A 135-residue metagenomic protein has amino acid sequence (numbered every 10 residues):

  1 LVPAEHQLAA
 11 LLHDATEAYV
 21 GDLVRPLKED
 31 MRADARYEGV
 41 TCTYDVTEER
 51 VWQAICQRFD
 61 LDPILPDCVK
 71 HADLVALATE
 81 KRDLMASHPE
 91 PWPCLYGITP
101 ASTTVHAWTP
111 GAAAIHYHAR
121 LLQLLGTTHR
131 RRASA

Functional and structural regions predicted by a protein language model:
L1-H6: Alpha-helical phosphate/pyrophosphate-handling elements in metalloenzyme active cores
Q7-T16: Short alpha-helix carrying the canonical HExxH Zn2+-binding catalytic motif
E17-G21, A78-K81: Amphipathic alpha-helical interaction surfaces
A18-D45: Post-HEXXH active-site segment of zinc metalloproteases
G39-T43, P66-D67, V105: Conserved aromatic-histidine-acidic binding/catalytic patches
D45-M85: Metalloprotease/metallohydrolase-associated module, dominated by Zn2+-dependent proteases
K70, L74-A135: Divalent metal-dependent phosphate-bond-processing catalytic cores, especially two-metal-ion Mg2+/Mn2+ enzymes that act
